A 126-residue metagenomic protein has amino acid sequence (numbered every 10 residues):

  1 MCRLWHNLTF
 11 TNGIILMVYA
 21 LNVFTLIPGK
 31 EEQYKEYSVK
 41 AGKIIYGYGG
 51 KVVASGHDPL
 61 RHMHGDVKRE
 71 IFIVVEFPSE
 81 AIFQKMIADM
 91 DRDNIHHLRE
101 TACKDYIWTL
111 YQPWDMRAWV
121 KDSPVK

Functional and structural regions predicted by a protein language model:
M1-L4, H97: Short intrinsically disordered, low-complexity coil segments enriched in acidic
R3-F72, E76-A88, T109-K126: Short S/T/G/P-rich N-terminal loop/turn motif that feeds into the first structured element of a domain
G42, D91-H97: A common structural junction motif
K51, H96-Y111: Conserved short beta-strand edge segments in small beta-sheet-based binding/regulatory domains
